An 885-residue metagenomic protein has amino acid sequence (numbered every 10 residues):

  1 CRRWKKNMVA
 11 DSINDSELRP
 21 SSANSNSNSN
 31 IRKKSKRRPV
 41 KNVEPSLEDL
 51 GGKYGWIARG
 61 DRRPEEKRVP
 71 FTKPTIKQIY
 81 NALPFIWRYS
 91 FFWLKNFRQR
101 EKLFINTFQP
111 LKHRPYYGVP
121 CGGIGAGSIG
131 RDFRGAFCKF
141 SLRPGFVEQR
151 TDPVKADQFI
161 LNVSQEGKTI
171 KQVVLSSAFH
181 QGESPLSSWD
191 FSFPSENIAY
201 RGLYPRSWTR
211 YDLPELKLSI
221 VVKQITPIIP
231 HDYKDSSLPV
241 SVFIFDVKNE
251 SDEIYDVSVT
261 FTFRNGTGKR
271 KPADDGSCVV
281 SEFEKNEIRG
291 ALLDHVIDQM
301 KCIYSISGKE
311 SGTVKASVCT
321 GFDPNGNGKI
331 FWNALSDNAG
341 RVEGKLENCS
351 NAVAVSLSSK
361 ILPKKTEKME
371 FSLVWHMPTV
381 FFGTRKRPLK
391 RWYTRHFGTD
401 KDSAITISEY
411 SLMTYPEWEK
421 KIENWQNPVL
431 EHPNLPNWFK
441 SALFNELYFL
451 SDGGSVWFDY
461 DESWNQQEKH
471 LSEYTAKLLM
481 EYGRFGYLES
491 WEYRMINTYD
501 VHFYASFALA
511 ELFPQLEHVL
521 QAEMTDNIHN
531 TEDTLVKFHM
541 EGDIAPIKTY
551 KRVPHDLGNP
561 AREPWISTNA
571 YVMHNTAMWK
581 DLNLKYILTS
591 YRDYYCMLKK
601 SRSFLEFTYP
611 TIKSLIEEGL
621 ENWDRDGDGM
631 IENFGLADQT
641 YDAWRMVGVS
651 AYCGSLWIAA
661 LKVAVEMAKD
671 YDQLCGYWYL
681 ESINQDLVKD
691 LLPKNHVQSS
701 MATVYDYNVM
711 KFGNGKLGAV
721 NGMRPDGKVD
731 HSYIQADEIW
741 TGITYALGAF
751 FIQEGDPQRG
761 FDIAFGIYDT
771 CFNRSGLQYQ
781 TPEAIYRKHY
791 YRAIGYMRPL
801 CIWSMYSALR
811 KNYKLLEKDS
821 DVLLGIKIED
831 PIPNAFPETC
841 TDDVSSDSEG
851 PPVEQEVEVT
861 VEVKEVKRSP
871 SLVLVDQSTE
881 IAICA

Functional and structural regions predicted by a protein language model:
A10-N24, R32-K102, W208, L213-L216 (+7 more regions): Acidic/polar, glycine-enriched structural segments that form the non-catalytic walls/loops of the carbohydrate-binding
R100-A178, G182, W189, I198-Y204 (+6 more regions): Internal mixed beta-strand/loop scaffold within catalytic domains of large alpha/beta enzymes
S128, D132-F133, N249-Y255, F263-K271 (+13 more regions): A generic secondary-structure signal for well-formed alpha-helical elements
A136-C138, P144-Q149, V154-V222, P230-Y233 (+2 more regions): Non-catalytic C-terminal accessory modules of carbohydrate-active enzymes
F159-S164, T169-P185, N249, P363 (+8 more regions): Aromatic-rich carbohydrate-recognition surfaces in CAZymes
K234-S236, V242-D246, C302, T313-G321 (+10 more regions): The feature captures the catalytic groove of carbohydrate-active enzymes
L435-S490, H529-A577, R625-G648, Q673-W740 (+4 more regions): Extended glycan-interaction surfaces of carbohydrate-active proteins
T498-H529, K585, A659-V663, L674-K818 (+3 more regions): Active-site core of glycosidic bond-cleaving carbohydrate-active enzymes
